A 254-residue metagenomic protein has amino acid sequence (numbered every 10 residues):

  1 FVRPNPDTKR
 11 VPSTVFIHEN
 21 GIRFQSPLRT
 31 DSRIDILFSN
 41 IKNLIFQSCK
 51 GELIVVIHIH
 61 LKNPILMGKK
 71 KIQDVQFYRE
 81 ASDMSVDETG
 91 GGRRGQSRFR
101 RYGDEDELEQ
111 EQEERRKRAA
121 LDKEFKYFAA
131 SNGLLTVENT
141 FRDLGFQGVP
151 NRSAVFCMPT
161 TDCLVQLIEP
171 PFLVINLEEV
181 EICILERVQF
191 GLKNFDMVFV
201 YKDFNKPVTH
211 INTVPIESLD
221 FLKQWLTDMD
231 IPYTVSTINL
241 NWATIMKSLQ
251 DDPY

Functional and structural regions predicted by a protein language model:
F1-I34, S48, V56, H60-Y254: N-terminal recruitment modules of adaptor/scaffold proteins
L53: Classical protein tyrosine phosphatase
